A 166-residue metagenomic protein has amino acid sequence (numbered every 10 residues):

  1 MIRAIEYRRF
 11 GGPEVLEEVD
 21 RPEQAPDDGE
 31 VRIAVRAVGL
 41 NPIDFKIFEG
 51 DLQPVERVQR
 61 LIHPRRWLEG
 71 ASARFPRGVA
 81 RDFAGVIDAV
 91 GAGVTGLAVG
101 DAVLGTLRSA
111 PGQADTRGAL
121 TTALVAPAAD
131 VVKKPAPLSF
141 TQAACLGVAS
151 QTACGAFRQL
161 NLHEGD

Functional and structural regions predicted by a protein language model:
M1-I5: Short structural boundary motif marking the start of a folded domain
E6-R9, E49, I87: Residue-level signal for short segments within beta-strands and strand-turn junctions of well-structured beta-sheet
R8-G12, V38-L40: Short polar catalytic/cofactor-binding loops
E14-P22, R81: Short glycine/threonine/proline-enriched tight-turn/helix- or strand-capping micro-motif at secondary-structure
Q24-G39, L52-L107: Glycine-rich beta-strand-centered segment in the early N-terminal region that forms part of a ligand/cofactor-binding
I43-F48: Cytochrome P450 core scaffold surrounding the K-helix E-X-X-R motif and the conserved "meander" helix-loop region
W67-R81, A102-D166: NAD(P)H dinucleotide-binding glycine-rich loop of Rossmann-like/cofactor-binding domains, especially the beta1-alpha1
